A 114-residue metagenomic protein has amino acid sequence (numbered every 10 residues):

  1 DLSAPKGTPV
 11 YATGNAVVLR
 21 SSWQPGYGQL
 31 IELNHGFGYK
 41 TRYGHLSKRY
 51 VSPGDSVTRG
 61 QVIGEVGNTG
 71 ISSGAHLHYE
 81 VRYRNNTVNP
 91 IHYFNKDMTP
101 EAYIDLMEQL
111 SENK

Functional and structural regions predicted by a protein language model:
D1-N113: Catalytic cores of peptidoglycan-degrading enzymes
